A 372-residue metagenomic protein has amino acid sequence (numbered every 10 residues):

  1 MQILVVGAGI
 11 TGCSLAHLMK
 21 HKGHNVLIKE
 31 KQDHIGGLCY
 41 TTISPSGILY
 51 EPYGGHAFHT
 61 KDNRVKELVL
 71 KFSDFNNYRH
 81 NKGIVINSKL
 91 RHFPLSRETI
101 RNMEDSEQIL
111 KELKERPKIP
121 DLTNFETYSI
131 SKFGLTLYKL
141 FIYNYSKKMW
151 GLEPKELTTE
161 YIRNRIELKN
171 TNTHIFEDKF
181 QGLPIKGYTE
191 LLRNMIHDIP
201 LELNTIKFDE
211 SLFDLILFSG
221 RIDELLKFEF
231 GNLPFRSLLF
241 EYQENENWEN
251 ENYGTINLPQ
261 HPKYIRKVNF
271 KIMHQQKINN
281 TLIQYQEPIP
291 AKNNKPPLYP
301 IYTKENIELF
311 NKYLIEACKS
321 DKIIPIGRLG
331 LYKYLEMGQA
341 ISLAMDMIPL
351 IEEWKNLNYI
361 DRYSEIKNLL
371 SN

Functional and structural regions predicted by a protein language model:
Q2-I28: N-terminal Rossmann-like FAD-binding beta1-loop-alpha1 element of flavoenzymes
G7, R79, I199-I206, G327: Short loop/edge segments at beta-strand edges and connector loops that shape dinucleotide/nucleotide cofactor-binding
I10-T11, D33-I35, S46, E98 (+7 more regions): Short, solvent-exposed loop/turn segments at secondary-structure junctions
K20-P45: Glycine-rich FAD pyrophosphate-binding loop
K22, I206-E316: Mid-domain catalytic core of redox enzymes that form a hydrophobic substrate pocket/lid adjacent to a catalytic redox
S46-K118: Dinucleotide-binding Rossmann-like beta1-alpha1 core, especially the glycine-rich loop that anchors the ADP
N87-L215, S219, D223-L226: Active-site/ligand-binding neighborhood in enzyme catalytic cores
L95, V268-N372: Conserved flavin/dinucleotide-binding core of flavoenzymes
